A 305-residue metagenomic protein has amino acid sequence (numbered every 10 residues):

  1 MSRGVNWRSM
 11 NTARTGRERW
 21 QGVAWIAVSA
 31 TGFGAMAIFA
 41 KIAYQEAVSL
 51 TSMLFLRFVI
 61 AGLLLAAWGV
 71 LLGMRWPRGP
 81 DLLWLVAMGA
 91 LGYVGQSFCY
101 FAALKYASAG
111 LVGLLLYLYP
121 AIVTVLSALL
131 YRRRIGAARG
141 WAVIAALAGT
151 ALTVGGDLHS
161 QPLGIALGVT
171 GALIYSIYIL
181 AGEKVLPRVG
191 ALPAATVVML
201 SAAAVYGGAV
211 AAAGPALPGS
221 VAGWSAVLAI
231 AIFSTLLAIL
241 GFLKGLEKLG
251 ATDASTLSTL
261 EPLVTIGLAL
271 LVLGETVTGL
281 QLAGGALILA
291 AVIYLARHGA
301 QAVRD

Functional and structural regions predicted by a protein language model:
M1-S52, L56, D157-K184, D305: Glycine-/small-residue-enriched transmembrane alpha-helix faces in small-molecule transporters and effluxers
S2, Q21, A40, Q45-G95 (+6 more regions): Transmembrane alpha-helices of multi-pass small-molecule transport proteins
I26, A30, L56, S97 (+3 more regions): Helix-helix packing/entry segments at the starts of transmembrane helices
G32-F39, A66-G110, L115-L116, L152 (+1 more regions): Specific transmembrane alpha-helical segments of multi-pass solute transporters/efflux pumps, especially DMT/EamA
I38-L50, A102-K105, A151-L163, V210-V227 (+1 more regions): Membrane-interface helix termini and inter-helical loops of multi-pass transporters
A43, M53, R57, A103 (+9 more regions): Hydrophobic/aromatic residues within transmembrane alpha-helices of multi-pass small-molecule transporters
S52-L63, L91, S97-R132, T170-G171 (+1 more regions): Specific alpha-helical transmembrane segments that line the substrate/conduction pathway and gating interfaces
L65, V86, L126, I135-G155 (+5 more regions): Hydrophobic transmembrane alpha-helices of multi-pass small-molecule transport proteins
